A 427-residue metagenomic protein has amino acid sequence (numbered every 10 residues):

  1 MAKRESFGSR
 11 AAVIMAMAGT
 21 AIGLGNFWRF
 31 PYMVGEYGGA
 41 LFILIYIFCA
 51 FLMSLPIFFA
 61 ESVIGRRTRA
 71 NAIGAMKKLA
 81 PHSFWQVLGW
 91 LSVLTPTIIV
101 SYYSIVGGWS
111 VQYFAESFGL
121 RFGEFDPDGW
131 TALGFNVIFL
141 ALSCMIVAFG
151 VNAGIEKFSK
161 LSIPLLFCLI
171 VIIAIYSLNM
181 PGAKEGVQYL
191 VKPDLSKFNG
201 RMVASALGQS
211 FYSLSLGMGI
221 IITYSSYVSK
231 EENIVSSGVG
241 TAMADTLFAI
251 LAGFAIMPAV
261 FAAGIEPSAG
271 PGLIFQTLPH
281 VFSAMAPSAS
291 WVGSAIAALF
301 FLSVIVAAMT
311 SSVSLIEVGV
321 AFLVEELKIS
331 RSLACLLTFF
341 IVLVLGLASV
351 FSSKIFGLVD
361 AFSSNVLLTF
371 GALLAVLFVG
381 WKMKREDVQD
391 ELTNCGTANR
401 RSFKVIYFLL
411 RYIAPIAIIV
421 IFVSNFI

Functional and structural regions predicted by a protein language model:
M1-R29, I57-S62, R66-V87, S229-N233 (+1 more regions): Membrane-interface "cap" regions at the ends of multi-pass membrane proteins
A2-G8, Y32-Y37, R67-L91, S104-N152 (+7 more regions): Inter-helical loop and helix-membrane interface segments of multi-pass membrane transporters/permeases
A2-K3, F7, E156, K160-M309: Membrane-embedded translocation segments of transport machinery
R4, G74, G107-G129, V228-E231 (+4 more regions): Helix-loop-helix connectors at the membrane interface of multi-pass transporters/channels
S6, A12-I14, T20, A132-F135 (+6 more regions): Loop-to-transmembrane helix boundary motifs in multi-pass membrane proteins
S9-C49, G219-S225, V235-V239, M243-T246 (+1 more regions): Transmembrane helix-boundary motif of multi-pass solute transporters/channels
R29-Y46, V63, A80-P81, A153-S162 (+4 more regions): Transmembrane helix-loop boundary segments of multi-pass membrane transporters
L133, S352, F356-F378, N399-I427: A generic transmembrane alpha-helix motif of multi-pass inner-membrane proteins
